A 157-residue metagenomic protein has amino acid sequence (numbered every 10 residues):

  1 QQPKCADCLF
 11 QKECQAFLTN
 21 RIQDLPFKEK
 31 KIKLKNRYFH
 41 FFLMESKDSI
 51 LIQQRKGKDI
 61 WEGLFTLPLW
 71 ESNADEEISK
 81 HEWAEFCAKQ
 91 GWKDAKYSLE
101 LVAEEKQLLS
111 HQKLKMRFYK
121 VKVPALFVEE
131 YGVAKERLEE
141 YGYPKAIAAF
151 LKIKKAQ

Functional and structural regions predicted by a protein language model:
Q1-Q157: Intrinsically disordered, low-complexity, charged terminal extensions of DNA damage-control enzymes
